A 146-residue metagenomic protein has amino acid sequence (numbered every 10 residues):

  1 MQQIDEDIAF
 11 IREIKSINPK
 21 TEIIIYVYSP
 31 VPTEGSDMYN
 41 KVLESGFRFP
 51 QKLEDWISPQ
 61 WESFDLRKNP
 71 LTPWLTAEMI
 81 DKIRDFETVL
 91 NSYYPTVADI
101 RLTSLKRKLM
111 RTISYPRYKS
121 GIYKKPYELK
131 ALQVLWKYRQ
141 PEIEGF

Functional and structural regions predicted by a protein language model:
M1-S104: A structural motif corresponding to the C-terminal lobe/cap of the Radical SAM core domain
S92-F146: Membrane-proximal basic amphipathic "stem/tether" segments
